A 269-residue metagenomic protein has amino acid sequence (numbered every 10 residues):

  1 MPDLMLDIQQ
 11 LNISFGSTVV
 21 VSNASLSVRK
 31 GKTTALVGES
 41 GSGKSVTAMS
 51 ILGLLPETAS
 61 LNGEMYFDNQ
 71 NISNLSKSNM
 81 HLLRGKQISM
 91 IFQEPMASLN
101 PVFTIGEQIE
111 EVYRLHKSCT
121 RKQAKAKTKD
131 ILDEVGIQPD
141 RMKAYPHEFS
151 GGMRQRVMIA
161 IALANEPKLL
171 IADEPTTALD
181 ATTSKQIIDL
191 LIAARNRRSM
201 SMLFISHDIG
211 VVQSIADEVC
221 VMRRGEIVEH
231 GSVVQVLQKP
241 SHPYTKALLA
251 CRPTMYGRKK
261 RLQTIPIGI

Functional and structural regions predicted by a protein language model:
L4, M142, S232-I269: Short catalytic/signature loops enriched in Gly
S60-N71: Conserved ABC transporter NBD signature motif
N71, K122-D140, L249-A250: Conserved ABC ATPase "signature" region
V157, A162-L163: ABC ATPase C-loop
A164-K168: A short, proline-enriched helix->beta-strand linker immediately N-terminal to the Walker B motif in ABC-type P-loop
V212-S214: A short, surface-exposed alpha-helical micro-motif characterized by mixed small hydrophobic and charged/polar residues
E218, H230: Short, glycine/charged-rich "phosphate-handling" switch motifs in NTP-dependent and phosphotransfer domains
